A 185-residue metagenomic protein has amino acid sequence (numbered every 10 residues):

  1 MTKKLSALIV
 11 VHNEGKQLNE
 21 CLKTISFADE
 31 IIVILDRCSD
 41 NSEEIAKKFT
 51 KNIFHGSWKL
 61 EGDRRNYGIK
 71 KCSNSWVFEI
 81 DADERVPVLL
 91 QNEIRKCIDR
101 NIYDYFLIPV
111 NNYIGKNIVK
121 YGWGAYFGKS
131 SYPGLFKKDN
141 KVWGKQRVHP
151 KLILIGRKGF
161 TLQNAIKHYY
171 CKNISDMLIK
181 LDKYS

Functional and structural regions predicted by a protein language model:
K4-S6, E30: Cell-envelope/extracellular polymer assembly enzymes that use nucleotide-activated donors
L8-F27: Short, well-formed alpha-helical segments that are part of the catalytic scaffolds of diverse glycosyltransferases
Q17-N19, D40-F49, L89-L90: Acidic helix N-cap motif at the loop->helix transition within catalytic regions of sugar-transfer enzymes
T24, L35-I45, W58, D81: A conserved acidic beta->alpha catalytic loop
F27, K48-T50, I155: Short, structured coil segments at secondary-structure junctions
E43-K71: Conserved donor nucleotide-binding strand/loop of the catalytic core
D63-I69, W76, P87-S185: Catalytic-site signature of metal-activated, phosphate-bearing donor transferases, centered on the GT-A/GT-A-like
